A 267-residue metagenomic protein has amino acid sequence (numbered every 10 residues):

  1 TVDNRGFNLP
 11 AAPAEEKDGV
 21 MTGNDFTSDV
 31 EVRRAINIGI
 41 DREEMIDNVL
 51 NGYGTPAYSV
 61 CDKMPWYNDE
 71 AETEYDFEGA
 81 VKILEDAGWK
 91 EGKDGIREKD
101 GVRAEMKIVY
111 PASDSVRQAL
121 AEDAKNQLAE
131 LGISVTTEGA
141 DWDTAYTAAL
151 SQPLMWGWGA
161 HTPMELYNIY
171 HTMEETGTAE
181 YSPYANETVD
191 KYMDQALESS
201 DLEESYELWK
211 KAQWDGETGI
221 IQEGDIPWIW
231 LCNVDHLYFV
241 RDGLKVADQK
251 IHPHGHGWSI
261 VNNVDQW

Functional and structural regions predicted by a protein language model:
T1-V32, N48, D69-E70, N233-D235: A bilobed periplasmic-binding-protein/Venus flytrap-type ligand-binding module shared by bacterial periplasmic
D3, N37-G79, V116-K125, A145-W267: Detector for C-terminal structural segments
D3-R5, A104, L131, P227: Envelope-exposed proteins and targeting segments
P10-A14, R42-E43, A87: Short loop segments at secondary-structure junctions
V20-A35, E98-E105, A185, G224-W230 (+1 more regions): Glycine-rich, flexible loop segments associated with nucleotide phosphate handling
T22, F26, V30, P111-D114 (+1 more regions): Active-site oxyanion-binding pockets that recognize sulfate/phosphate
W89-A160, H236: Ligand/substrate-recognition segments at binding pockets and active sites
